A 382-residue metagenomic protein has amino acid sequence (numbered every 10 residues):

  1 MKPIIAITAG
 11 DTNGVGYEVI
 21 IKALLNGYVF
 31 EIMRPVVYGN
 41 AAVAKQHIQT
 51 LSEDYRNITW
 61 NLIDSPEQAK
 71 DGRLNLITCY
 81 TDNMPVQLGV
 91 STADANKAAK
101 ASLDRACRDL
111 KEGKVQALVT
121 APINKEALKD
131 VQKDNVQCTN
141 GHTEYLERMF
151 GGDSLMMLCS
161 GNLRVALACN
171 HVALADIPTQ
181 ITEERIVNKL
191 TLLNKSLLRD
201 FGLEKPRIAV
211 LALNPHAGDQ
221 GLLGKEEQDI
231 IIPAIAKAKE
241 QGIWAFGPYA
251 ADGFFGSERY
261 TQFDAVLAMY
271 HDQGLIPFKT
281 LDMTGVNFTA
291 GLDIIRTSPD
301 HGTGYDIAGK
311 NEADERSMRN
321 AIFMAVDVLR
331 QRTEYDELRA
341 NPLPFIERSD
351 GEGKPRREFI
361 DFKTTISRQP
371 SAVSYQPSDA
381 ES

Functional and structural regions predicted by a protein language model:
M1-N140, E184-M269, Q273-N287, L292-T303 (+1 more regions): Contiguous, glycine/small-aliphatic-enriched amphipathic segments in soluble metabolic enzymes
A44, R164, R368-P370: Intrinsically disordered and other compositionally biased segments
V136-Q137, E147-M149: N-terminal beta-strand/alpha-helix entry module and adjacent surface of metal-dependent catalytic domains
E144: Active-site phosphate/pyrophosphate- and oxyanion-stabilizing loops and adjacent acidic/basic residues in soluble
R148-L155, C159-L163, L292-D306: Short, flexible loop segments at boundaries between secondary-structure elements
L158-Q180, E184-N188: Ligand-binding beta-strand-loop-alpha-helix segment within the catalytic cores of soluble metabolic enzymes
T365-S382: Short, C-terminally biased terminal segments at protein or domain edges
